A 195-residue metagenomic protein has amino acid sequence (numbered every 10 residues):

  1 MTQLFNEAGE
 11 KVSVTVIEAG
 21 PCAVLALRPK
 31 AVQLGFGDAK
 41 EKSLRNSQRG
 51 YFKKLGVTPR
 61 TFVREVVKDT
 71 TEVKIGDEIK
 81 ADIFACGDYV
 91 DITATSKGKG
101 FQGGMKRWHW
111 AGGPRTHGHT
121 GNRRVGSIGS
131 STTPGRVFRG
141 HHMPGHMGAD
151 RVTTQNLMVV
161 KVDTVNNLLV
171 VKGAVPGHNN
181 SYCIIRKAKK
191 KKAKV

Functional and structural regions predicted by a protein language model:
M1-V195: Extended basic (Lys/Arg/His-rich) segments that typically form rRNA-contacting surfaces in ribosomal proteins
